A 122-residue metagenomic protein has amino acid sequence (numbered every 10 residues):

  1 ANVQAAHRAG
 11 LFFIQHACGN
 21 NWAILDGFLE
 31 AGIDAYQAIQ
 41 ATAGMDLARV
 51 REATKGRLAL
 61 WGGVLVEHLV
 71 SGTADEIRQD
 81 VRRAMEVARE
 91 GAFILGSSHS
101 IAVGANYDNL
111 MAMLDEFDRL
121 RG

Functional and structural regions predicted by a protein language model:
A1-G122: Active-site loop segments of alpha/beta catalytic cores
